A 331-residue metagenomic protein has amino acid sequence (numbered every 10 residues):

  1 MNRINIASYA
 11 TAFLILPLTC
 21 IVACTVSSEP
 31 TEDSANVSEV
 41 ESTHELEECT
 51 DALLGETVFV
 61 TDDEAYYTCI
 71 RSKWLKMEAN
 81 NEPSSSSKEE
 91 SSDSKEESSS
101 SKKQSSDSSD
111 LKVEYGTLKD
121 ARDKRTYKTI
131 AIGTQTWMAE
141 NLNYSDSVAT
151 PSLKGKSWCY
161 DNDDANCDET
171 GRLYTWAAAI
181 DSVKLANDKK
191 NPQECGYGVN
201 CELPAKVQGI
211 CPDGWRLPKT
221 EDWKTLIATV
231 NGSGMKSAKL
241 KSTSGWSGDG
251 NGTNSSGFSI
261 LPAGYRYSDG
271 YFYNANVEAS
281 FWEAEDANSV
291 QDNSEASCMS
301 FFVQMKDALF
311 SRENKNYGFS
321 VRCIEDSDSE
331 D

Functional and structural regions predicted by a protein language model:
N2-F13: Bacterial N-terminal signal peptides that target proteins for export
A10, S38, Q304: Calcium-binding acidic motifs and repeat modules
L14-L18: Leucine-biased recognition of intrinsically disordered, low-complexity hydrophobic segments
C20-A23: C-terminal motif of bacterial Sec signal peptides marking the signal peptidase cleavage site
T25-D63, E78-N80, P262, R266: Extracellular/surface-exposed low-complexity repeats and stalk/linker segments enriched in Gly/Pro and small polar
Y66-T68, E82-K88, S92-D331: Conserved positions within compact, well-structured domain cores
K73-M77: Tryptophan-centered short beta-strand motifs
